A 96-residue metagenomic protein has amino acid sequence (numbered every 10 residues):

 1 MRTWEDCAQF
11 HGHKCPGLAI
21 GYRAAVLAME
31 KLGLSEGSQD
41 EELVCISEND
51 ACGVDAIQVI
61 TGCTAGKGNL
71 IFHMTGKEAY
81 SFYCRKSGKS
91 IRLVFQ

Functional and structural regions predicted by a protein language model:
M1-K14, L18-Q96: Non-transmembrane, aqueous-exposed alpha-helical and coiled segments at domain scale
